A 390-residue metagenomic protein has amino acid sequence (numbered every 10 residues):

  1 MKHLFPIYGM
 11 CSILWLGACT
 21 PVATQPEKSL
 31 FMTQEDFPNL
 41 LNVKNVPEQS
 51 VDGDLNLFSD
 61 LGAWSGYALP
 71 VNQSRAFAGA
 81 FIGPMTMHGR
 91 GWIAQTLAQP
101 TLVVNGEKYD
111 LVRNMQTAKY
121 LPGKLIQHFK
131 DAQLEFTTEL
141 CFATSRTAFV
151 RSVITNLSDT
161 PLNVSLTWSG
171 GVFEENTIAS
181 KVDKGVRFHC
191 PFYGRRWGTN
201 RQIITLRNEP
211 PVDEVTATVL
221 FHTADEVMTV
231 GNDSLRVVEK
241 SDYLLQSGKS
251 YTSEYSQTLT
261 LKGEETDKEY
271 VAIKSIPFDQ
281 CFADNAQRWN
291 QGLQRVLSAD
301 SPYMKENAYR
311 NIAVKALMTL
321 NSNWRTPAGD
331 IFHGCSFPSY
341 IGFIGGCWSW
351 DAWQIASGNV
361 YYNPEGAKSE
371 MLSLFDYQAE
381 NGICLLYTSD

Functional and structural regions predicted by a protein language model:
M1-Q25: Bacterial Sec-dependent N-terminal signal peptides
C19-A308, Y362: Terminal accessory carbohydrate-recognition/targeting modules of carbohydrate-active enzymes
N114-K119, S301-Y340: Conserved oxyanion/phosphate-binding beta-strand-loop segments in alpha/beta enzyme cores
F142-T144, I344-C347: Short helix-capping and inter-helix turn/linker motifs at the boundaries of alpha-helical repeat units
E174-T177, A379-C384: Secretory-pathway/luminal and periplasmic proteins that interact with or process carbohydrate-rich
M318-G329, P364, L372-E380: Glycine-rich, acidic and aromatic/proline-enriched surface loops and short helix-turn segments that act as binding
G345-Q378: Alpha-helical support elements that line or immediately flank enzyme active sites and cofactor-binding pockets
Y387-D390: Conserved small/polar residues in nucleotide/adenosyl-binding loops
